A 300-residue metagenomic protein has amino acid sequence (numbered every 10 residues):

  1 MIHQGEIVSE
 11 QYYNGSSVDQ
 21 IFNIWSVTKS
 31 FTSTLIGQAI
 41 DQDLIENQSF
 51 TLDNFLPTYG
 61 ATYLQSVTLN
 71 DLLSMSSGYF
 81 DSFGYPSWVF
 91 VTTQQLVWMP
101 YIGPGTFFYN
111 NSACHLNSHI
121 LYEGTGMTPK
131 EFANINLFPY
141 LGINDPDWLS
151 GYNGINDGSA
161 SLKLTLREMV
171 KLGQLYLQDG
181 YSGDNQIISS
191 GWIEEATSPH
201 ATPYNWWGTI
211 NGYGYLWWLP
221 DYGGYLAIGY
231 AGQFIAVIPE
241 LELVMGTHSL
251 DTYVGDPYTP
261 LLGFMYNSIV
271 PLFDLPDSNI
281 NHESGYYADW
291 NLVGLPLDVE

Functional and structural regions predicted by a protein language model:
M1-S16, I235-A236, E242-G246: A short, well-structured edge-of-sheet supersecondary motif
G5, F22-Q48, L72, N117-L121 (+1 more regions): Active-site SXXK
S17-I21, G37-Y109: Active-site-proximal loop and beta-strand segments within enzyme catalytic domains
S17-V18, W98-G103, A113-L116, G151-G158: Flexible glycine/proline-enriched surface loops and loop-helix/loop-strand junctions
Q42-M75, M127-A160, L164: Active-site helix/loop module of the DD-peptidase/beta-lactamase fold, centered on the serine-lysine SxxK catalytic
L116-I120, A160-Y181, Q233-S249: Active-site-proximal alpha-helical segments within enzyme catalytic domains
D145, I193-V244: Active-site Gly/Thr loop motif
S278-E300: Extracellular carbohydrate-recognition regions
